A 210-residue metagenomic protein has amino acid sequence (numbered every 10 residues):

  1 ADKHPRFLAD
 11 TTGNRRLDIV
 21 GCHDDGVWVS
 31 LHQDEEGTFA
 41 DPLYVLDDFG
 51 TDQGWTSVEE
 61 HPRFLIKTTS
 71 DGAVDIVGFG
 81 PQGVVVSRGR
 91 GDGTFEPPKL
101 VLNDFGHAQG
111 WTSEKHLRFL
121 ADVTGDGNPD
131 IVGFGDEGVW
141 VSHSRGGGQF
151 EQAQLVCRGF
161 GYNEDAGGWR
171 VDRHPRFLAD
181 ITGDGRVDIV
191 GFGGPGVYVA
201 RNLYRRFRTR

Functional and structural regions predicted by a protein language model:
A1-R210: Beta-propeller-forming repeat regions
